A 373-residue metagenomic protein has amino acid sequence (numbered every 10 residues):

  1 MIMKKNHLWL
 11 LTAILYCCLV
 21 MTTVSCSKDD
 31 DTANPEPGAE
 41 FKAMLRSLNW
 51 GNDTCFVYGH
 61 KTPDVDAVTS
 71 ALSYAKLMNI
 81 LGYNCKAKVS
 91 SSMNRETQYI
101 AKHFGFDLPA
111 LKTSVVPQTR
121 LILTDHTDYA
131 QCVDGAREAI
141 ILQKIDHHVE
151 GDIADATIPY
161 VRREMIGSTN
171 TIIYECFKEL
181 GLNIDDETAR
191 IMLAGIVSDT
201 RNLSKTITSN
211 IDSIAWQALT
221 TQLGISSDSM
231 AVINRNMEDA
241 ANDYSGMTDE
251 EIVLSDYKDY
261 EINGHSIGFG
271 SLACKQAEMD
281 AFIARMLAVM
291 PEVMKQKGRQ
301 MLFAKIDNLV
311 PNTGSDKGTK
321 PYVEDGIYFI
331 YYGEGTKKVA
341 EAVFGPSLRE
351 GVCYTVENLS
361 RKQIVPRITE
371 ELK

Functional and structural regions predicted by a protein language model:
M1-I2, K337: Short intrinsically disordered, low-complexity coil segments enriched in acidic
I2-M3, C26, G59, Q118: Intrinsically disordered, low-complexity sequence elements enriched in Ser/Thr/Gly/Pro
M3-N6, L19-A39: Bacterial Sec-dependent N-terminal signal peptides
L8-W9, D152: Generic signature of intrinsically disordered, low-complexity, basic-rich segments and short cationic peptides
L11-L19: Hydrophobic helical h-region of N-terminal Sec-dependent signal peptides in bacterial secretory/periplasmic proteins
A33-K373: Replace "Mg2+/Mn2+-dependent" with "divalent metal-dependent
